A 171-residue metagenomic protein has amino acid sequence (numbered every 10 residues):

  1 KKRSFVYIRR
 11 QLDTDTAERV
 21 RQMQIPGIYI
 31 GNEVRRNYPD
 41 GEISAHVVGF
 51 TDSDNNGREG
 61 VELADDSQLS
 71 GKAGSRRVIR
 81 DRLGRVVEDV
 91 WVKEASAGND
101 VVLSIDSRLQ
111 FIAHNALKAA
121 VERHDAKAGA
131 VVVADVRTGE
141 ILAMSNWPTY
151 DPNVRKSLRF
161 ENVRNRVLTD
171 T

Functional and structural regions predicted by a protein language model:
K1-G98: Small/polar-residue-rich segments within soluble enzyme cores
K2, W147-P148, N153-E161: Active-site-adjacent loops and short helices of periplasmic peptidoglycan-processing enzymes
R36, D81, G129, V154-R155: Sparse recognition of residues in long alpha-helices and their boundaries
T51-D54, A143-T149: Short beta->alpha transition motifs characteristic of CBS
R77, G129-V132, L142: Generic short beta-strand
R85, G139-E140: Residue-level signal for well-ordered, solvent-exposed loop/turn and beta-edge residues enriched in charged/polar side
E94-R137, R155-T171: Active-site loop and adjoining helix of the penicillin-binding protein/serine DD-peptidase-beta-lactamase fold
